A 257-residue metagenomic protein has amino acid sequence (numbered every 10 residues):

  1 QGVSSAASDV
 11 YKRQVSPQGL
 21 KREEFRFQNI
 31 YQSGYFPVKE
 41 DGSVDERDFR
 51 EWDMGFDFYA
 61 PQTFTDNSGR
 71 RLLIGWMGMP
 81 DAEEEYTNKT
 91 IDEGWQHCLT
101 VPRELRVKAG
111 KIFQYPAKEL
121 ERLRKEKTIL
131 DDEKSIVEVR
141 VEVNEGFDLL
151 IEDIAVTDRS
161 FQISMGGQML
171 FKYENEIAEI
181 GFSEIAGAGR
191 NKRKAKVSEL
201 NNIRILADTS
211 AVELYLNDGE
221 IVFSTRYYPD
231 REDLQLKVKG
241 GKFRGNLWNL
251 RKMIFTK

Functional and structural regions predicted by a protein language model:
Q1-Y11: Single conserved hydrophobic/aromatic residue that forms the stacking wall/gate of nucleotide- or nucleobase-binding
Q14-P17, G75-M77: Recurrent small/Gly-Pro-centered beta-turn motifs in extracellular repeat architectures
P17-G19, N67: Short, flexible loop/turn elements at secondary-structure junctions
G19-K21, P80-D81: Short glycine/acidic-enriched loop and turn motifs that connect beta-strands
R22-F27, T87-K89: Histidine/acidic-residue-rich catalytic or RNA/ligand-binding cores of hydrolases and nuclease-related proteins
F25-Y31, Q96: Short, solvent-exposed loop/turn segments at conserved positions within beta-propeller repeat blades
P37-K257: Beta-rich accessory regions
